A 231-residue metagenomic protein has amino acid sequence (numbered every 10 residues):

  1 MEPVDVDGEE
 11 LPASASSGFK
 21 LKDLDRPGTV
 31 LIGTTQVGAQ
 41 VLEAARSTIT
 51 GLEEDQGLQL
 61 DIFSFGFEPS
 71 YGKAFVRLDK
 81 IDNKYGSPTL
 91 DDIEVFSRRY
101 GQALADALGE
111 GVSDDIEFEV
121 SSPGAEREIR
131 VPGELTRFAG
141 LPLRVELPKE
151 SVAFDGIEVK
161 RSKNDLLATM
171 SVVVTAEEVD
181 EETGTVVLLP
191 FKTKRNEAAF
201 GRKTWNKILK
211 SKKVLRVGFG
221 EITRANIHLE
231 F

Functional and structural regions predicted by a protein language model:
M1-F231: Short Lys/Arg-rich amphipathic alpha-helical segments
